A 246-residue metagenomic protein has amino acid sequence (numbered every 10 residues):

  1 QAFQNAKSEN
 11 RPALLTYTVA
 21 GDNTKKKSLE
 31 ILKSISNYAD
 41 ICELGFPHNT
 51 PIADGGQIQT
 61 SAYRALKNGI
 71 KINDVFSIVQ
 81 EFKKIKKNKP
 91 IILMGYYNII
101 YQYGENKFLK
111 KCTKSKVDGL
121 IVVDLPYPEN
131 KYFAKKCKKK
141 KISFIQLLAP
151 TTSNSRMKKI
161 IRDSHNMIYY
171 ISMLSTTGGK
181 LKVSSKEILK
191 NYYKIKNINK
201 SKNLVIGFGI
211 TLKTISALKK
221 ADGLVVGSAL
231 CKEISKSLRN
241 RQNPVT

Functional and structural regions predicted by a protein language model:
Q1-L15, I78-K84: N-terminal amphipathic alpha-helix/helix-capping segment at the start of soluble metabolic enzymes
E9-Y17, K86-Y96, C137-L147, Y193-G209: Short beta-strand/loop segments at the ligand-binding rim of alpha/beta enzyme cores
V19-T24, M94-Q102, P126-Y127, L148-T152 (+1 more regions): Glycine-rich beta-to-alpha transition loops that act as phosphate-gripper elements at the mouths of alpha/beta enzyme
T24-S36, T152-D163, I198-N199, I206-L224: Catalytic cores of alpha/beta
I41-P51, V117-E129, Y169-G179, F208-I210 (+1 more regions): Glycine-rich phosphate-binding active-site loops on the catalytic face of alpha/beta enzymes
F46-H48, Q59-L125: Active-site beta->alpha loop and helix N-cap motifs at the rims of alpha/beta catalytic domains
K67-I70, K116-E129, S143-T152, M157 (+2 more regions): Catalytic beta/alpha-barrel core
N68, M157-I195, E233-S237: Glycine/Thr-rich beta-alpha phosphate-binding loop at enzyme active sites
